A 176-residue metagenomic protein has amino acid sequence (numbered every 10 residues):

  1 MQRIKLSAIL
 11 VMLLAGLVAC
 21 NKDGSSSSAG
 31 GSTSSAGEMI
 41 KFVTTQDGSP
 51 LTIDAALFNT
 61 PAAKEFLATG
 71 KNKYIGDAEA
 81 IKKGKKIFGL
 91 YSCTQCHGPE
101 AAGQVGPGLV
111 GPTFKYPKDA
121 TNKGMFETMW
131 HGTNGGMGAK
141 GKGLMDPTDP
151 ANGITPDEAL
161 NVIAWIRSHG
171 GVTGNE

Functional and structural regions predicted by a protein language model:
M1-A8: Bacterial N-terminal signal peptides that target proteins for export
G16-A19: C-terminal motif of bacterial Sec signal peptides marking the signal peptidase cleavage site
N21-D23: Bacterial signal peptide processing site
S28-D54: Post-signal peptide N-terminal segment of mature Sec-exported envelope proteins
P50-G89: Electrostatic cytochrome c docking/interface patches
G84, L90-P99, M125, M137 (+1 more regions): The canonical Cys-X-X-Cys-His
K85, G98, A102-W130, P147-N152: Gly/Gly-Pro-rich "capping" loops immediately C-terminal to redox-active cysteine motifs in periplasmic/lumenal
Q104-V110, H131-E176: Axial heme c-ligation environment in periplasmic c-type cytochrome domains
